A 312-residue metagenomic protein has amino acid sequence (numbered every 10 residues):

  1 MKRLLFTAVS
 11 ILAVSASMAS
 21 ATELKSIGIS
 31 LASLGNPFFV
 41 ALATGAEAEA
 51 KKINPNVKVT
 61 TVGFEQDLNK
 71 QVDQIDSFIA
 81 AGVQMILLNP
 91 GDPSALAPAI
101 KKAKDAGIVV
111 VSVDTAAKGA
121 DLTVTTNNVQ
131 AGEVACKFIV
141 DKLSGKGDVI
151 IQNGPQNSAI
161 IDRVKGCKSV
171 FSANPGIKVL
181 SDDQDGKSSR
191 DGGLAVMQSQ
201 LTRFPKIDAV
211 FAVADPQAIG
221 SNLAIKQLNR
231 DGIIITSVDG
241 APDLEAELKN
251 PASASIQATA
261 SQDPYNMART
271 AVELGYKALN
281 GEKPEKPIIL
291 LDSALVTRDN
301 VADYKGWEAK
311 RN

Functional and structural regions predicted by a protein language model:
M1-S20: Gram-negative bacterial Sec-dependent N-terminal signal peptides
R3, S20-N312: A residue-level marker of the well-folded mature domains of exported/periplasmic proteins
